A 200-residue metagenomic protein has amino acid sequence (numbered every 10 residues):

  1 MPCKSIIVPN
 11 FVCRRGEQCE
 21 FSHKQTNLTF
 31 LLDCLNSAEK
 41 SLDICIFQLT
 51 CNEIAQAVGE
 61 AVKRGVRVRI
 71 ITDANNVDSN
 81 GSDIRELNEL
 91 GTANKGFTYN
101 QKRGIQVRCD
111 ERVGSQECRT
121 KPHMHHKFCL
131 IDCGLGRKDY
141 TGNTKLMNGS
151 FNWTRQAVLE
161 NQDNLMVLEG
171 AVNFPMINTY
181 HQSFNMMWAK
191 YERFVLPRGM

Functional and structural regions predicted by a protein language model:
M1-S37, Q48-A57, R64-M200: HKD-type phospholipase D/PLD-like phosphodiesterase module
C45: Short alpha-helical functional segments enriched in proximate histidine and acidic residues
